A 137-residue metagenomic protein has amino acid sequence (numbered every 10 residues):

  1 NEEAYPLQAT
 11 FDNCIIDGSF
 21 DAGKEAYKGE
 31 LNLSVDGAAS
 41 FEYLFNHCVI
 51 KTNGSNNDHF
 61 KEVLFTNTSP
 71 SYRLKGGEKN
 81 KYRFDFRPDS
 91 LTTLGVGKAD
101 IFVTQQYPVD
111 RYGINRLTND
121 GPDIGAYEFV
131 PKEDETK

Functional and structural regions predicted by a protein language model:
N1-P88: Predominantly extracellular beta-rich ligand-binding scaffolds that present long acidic/polar faces for carbohydrate
L64-F129: C-terminal accessory segments
K132-K137: Sec-dependent signal peptide cleavage junction
